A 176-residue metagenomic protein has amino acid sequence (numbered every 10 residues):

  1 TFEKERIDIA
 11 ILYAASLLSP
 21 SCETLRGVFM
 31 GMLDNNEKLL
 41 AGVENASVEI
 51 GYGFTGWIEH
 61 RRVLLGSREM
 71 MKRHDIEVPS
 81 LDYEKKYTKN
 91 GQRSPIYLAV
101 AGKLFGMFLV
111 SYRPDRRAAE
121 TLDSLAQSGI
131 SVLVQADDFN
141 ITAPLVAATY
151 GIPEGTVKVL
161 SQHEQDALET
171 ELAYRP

Functional and structural regions predicted by a protein language model:
F2-I50, K72-D75, S80-K85, D137 (+1 more regions): ATP-binding catalytic core of ATPases
A46, G53-I58, I96: Short acidic-hydrophobic surface loop/beta-edge motif
H60, F105-P176: Conserved ATP-binding TGD loop and adjacent catalytic N/P-domain core of P-type ATPases
K86-Y87, S124: Alpha-helical scaffold elements within enzyme catalytic domains, especially in hydrolases
N90-Y97, I130-S131: Helix-loop-beta junctions that constitute the ligand-sensing/allosteric loops of cytosolic regulatory sensor domains
G102: Flexible loop/N-cap segments at domain edges
